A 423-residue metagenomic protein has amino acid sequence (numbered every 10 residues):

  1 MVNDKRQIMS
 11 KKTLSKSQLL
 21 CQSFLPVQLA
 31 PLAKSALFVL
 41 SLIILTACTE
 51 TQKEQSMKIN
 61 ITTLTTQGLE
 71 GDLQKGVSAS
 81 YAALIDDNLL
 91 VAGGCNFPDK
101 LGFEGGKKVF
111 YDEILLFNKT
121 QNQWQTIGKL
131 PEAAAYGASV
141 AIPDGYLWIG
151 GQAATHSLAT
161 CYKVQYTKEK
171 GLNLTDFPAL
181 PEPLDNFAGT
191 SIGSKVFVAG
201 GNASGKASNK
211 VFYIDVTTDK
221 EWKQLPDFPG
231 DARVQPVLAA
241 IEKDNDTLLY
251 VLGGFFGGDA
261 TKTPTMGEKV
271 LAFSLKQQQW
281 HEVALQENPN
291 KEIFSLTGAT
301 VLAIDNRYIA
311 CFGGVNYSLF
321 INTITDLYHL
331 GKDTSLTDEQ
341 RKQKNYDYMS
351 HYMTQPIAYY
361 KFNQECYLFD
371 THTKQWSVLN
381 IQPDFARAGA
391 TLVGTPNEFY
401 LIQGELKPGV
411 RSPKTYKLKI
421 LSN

Functional and structural regions predicted by a protein language model:
L25-P31: Short linear segments in intrinsically disordered or otherwise low-structure-confidence regions
T46-A47: C-terminal motif of bacterial Sec signal peptides marking the signal peptidase cleavage site
Q52-N423: Kelch-like beta-propeller repeat domains
